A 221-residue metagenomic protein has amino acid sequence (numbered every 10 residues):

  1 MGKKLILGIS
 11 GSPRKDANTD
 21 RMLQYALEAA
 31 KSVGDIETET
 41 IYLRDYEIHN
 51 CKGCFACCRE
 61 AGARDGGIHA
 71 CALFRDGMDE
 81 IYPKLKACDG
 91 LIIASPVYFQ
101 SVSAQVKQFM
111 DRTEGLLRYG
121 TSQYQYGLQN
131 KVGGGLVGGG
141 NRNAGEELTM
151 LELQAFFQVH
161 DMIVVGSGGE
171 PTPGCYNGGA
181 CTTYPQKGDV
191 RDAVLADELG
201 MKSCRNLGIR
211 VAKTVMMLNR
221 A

Functional and structural regions predicted by a protein language model:
M1-Q123, G174-Y176, Q186-A221: N-terminal beta1-alpha1-beta2 submodule of the flavodoxin-like/Rossmannoid cofactor-binding fold
A104-Q105, G120-P173: Short, glycine-/small-residue-rich phosphate/pyrophosphate-handling segment
T182-T183: Hydrophobic, aromatic-rich membrane-embedded alpha-helical segments
